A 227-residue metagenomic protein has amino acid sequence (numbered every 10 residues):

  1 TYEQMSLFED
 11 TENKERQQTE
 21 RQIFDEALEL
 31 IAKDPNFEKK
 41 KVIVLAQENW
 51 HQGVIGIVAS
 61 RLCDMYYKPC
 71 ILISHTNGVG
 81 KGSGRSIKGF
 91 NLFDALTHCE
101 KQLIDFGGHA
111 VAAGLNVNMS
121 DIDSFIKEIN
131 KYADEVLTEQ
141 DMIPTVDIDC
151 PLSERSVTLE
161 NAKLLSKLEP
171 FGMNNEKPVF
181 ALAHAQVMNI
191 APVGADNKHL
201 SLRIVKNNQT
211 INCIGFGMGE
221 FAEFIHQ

Functional and structural regions predicted by a protein language model:
T1-S120: Hydrophobic helix-and-loop "lid/oligomerization" segment in the mid-to-C-terminal part of catalytic domains
L30, D34, M65-P69, Q102 (+3 more regions): Conserved, well-folded catalytic cores of nucleic-acid-processing and energy-transducing macromolecular machines
Y67, V79-K81, A112-G114, I143-D147 (+3 more regions): Broad gene-expression machinery/nucleic-acid interaction feature
V79-S83, M188-A191, A222-E223: Noncatalytic, beta-rich nucleic-acid-contacting surfaces in large DNA/RNA-processing enzymes
V111-N161: Internal, active-site/partner-interface "lid" segment
D121-K127, E220-Q227: OB-fold single-stranded nucleic acid-binding module
S153-V205: Long, low-complexity segments enriched in small/aliphatic residues
N208-H226: Beta-strand/loop nucleic-acid-binding surfaces
